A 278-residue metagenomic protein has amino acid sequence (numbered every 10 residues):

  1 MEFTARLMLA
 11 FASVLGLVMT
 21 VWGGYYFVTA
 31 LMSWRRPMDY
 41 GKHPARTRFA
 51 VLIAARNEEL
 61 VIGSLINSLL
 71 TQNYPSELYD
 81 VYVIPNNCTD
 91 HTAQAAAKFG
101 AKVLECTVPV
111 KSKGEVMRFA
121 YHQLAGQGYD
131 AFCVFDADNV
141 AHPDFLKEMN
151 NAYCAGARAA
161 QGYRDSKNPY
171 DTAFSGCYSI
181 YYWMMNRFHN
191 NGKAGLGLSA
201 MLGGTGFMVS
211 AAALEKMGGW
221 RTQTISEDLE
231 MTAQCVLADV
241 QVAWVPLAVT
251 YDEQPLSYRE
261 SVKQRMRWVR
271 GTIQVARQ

Functional and structural regions predicted by a protein language model:
M1-A45: N-terminal membrane-anchoring/stem segments of glycan-assembly enzymes
T47-A50, D80, E230: Cell-envelope/extracellular polymer assembly enzymes that use nucleotide-activated donors
G63, D90-A97, D144: Acidic helix N-cap motif at the loop->helix transition within catalytic regions of sugar-transfer enzymes
N67-L78: Short, acidic, metal-binding catalytic loop of nucleotide-sugar glycosyltransferases
Y82-A93, V108-V110, V140: A conserved acidic beta->alpha catalytic loop
E105-Y129, P143-I225, V262, M266-R277: Long helical/loop segments within the catalytic core of UDP-sugar-dependent glycosyltransferases, especially the large
G128-V140: Short beta-strand-to-loop acidic/aromatic patch adjacent to the donor-nucleotide binding site
Q223, T232-T250: Catalytic donor-sugar/metal-binding loop of nucleotide-sugar-dependent glycosyltransferases
